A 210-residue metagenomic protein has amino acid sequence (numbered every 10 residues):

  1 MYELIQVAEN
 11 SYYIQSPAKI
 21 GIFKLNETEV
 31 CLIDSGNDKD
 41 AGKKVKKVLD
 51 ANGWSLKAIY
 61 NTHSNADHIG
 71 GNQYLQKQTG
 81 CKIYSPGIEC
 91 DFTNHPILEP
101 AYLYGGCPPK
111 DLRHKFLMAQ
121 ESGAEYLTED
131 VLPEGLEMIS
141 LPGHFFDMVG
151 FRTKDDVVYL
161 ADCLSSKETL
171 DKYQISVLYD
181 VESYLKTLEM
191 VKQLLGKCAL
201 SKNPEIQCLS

Functional and structural regions predicted by a protein language model:
Y2-A51, G150-A161: Conserved beta-strand hairpin/beta-sheet module of binuclear metal-dependent hydrolase folds, prominently
N10, F23, D34, L49 (+6 more regions): Divalent metal-coordination and catalytic microenvironments
Y12, Y60, Y84, E125-L127 (+3 more regions): Hydrophobic/aromatic beta-strand patches that form the interior of the parallel beta-sheet core in alpha/beta enzyme
I14-S16, L132, L141-F145: A short catalytic or substrate-binding loop motif that flags glycine-/basic-rich loops and adjacent residues that bind
P17, E27, W54-S55, K77-C81 (+3 more regions): Short glycine/proline-enriched coil/turn segments at helix->beta-strand junctions
N37, E137, F146-S210: Metallo-beta-lactamase
G42, I69, Y184, L188: Aromatic/hydrophobic pocket-lining residues that form the small-molecule binding cavity in soluble enzyme cores
K43-L132: Active-site HxH/HxHxD metal-binding segment of metal-dependent hydrolases
